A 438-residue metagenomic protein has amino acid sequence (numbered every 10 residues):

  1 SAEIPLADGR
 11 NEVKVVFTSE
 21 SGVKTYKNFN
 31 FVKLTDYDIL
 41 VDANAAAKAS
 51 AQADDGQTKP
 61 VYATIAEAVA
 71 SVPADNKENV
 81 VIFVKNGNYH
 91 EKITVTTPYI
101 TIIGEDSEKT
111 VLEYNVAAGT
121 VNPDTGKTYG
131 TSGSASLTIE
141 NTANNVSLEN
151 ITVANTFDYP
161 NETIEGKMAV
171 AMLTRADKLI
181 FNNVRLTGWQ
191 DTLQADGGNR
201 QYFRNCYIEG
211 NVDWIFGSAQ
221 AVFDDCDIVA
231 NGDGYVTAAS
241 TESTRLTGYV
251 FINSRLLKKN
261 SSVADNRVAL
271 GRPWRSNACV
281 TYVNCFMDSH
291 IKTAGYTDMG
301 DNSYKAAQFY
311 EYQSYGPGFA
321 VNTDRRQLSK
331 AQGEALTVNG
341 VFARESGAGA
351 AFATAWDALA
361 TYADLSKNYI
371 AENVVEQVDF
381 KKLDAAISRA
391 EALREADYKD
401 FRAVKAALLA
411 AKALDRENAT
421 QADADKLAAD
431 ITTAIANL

Functional and structural regions predicted by a protein language model:
S1-D36, E376-L438: Beta-rich interaction/scaffold domains
D36-Q377: Sequence-level preference for short, compositionally simple segments enriched in small aliphatic or small polar residues
